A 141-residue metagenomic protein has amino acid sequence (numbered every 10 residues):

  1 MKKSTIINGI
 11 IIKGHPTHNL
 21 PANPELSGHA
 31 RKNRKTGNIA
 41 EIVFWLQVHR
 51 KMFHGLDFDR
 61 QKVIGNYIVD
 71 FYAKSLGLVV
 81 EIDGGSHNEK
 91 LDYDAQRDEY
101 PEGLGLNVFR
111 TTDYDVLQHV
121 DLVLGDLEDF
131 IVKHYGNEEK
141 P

Functional and structural regions predicted by a protein language model:
M1-F53, H134-P141: Solvent-exposed, charged helical/coil patches that constitute nucleic-acid or partner-interaction surfaces
N33-G37, I42, R60-K133: Basic, amphipathic alpha-helical patches used to engage nucleic acids or provide basic targeting signals, exemplified
R50-H54, L76-V79: Short, charged/polar surface micro-motifs in flexible loops or helix N-caps
